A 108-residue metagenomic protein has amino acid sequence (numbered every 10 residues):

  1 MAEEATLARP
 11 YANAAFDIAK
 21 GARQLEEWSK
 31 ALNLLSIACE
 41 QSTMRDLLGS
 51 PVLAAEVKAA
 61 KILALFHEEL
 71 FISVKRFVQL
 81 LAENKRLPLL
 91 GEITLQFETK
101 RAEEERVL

Functional and structural regions predicted by a protein language model:
M1-L108: Elongated, mostly alpha-helical coiled-coil "stalk/stator" tethers of large membrane protein machines
